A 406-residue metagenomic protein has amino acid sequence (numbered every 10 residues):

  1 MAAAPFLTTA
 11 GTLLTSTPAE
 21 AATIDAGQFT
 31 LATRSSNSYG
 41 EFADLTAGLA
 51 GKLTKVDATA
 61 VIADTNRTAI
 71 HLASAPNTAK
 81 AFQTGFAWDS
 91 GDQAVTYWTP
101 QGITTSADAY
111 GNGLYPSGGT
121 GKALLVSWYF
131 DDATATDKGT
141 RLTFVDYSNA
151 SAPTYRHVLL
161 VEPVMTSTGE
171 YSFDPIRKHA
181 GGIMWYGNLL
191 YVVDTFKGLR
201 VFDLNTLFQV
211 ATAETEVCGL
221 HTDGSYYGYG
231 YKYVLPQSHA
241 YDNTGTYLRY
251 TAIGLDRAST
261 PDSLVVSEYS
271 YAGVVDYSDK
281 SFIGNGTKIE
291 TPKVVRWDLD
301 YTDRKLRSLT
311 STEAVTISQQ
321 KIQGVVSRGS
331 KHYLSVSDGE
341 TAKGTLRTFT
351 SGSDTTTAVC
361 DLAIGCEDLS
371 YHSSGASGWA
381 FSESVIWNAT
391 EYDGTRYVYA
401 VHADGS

Functional and structural regions predicted by a protein language model:
A2-G91, V401-S406: Sequence/structural signature of beta-propeller modules and their immediately flanking N-terminal secretory/stalk
T54, A58-T96, P153-D174, E214-R249 (+2 more regions): Surface-exposed loop and turn segments in beta-propeller and other repeat-based domains that flank or scaffold
F86-P116, S127-G181: Blade-loop segments of beta-propeller domains
Q93-T120, P175-Y186, G245-S263, S318 (+3 more regions): Structural signature of eukaryotic scaffold interfaces centered on beta-propeller domains
D108, S263-D368, S374, D404: Loop/turn-rich, solvent-exposed surfaces of beta-rich toroidal or solenoidal domains
A109, Y129-F130, L189, F196 (+6 more regions): Residue-level signature of beta-propeller blades and closely related beta-rich strand-turn architectures in secreted
K122-W128, L189-V193, D262-E268, V326 (+2 more regions): Short beta-strand elements that form the blades of beta-propeller/WD-repeat-like and other beta-sheet-rich scaffold
D137-A150, F202-T222, D279-T302, K343-D354 (+1 more regions): Beta-propeller blade signature
